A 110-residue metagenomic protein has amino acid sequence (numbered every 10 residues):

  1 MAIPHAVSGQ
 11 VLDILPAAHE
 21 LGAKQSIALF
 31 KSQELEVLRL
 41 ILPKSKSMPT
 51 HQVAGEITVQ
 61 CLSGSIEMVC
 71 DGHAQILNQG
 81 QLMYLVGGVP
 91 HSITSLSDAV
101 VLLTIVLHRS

Functional and structural regions predicted by a protein language model:
M1-E34, V69: A short, N-terminal "cap"/entry segment at the start of jelly-roll beta-barrel domains of the cupin/DSBH fold
A23, E36-Q52: Conserved short histidine dyad/triad with adjacent acidic residue
R39, P49, T58, H73-Q75: Short, surface-exposed secondary-structure edge patches
I41, V53-E67: Short, conserved beta-strand element in jelly-roll/cupin
L62-S63, N78-Q79, S97: A cytosolic small-molecule/anion-sensing beta-strand core signal
G72-G87: Short acidic-glycine-tyrosine-enriched beta hairpin
G87-S110: Ligand-binding loop in jelly-roll beta-barrel domains
